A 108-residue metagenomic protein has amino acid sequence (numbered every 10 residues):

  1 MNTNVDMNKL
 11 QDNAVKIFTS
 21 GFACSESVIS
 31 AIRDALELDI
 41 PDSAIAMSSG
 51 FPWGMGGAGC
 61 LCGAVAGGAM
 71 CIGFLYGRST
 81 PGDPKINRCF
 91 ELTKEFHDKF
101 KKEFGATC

Functional and structural regions predicted by a protein language model:
M1-C108: Structured, active/binding-site neighborhoods that engage oxygen-rich ligands
